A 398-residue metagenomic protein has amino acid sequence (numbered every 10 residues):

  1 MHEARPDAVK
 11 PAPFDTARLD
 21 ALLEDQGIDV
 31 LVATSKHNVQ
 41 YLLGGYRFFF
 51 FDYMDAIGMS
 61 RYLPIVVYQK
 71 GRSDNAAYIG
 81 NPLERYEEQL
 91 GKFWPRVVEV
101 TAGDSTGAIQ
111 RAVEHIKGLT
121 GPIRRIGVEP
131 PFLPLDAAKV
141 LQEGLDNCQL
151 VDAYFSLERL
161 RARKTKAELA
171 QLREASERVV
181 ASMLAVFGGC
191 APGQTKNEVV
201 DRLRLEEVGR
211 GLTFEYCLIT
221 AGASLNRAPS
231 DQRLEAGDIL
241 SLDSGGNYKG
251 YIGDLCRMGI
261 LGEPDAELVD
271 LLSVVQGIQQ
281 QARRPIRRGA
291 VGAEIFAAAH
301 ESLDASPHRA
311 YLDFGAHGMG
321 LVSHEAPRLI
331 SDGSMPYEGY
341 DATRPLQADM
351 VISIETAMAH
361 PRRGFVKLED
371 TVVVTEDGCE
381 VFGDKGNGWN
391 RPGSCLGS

Functional and structural regions predicted by a protein language model:
M1-S398: Active-site neighborhoods and metal-handling regions in enzymes and metal-associated proteins
